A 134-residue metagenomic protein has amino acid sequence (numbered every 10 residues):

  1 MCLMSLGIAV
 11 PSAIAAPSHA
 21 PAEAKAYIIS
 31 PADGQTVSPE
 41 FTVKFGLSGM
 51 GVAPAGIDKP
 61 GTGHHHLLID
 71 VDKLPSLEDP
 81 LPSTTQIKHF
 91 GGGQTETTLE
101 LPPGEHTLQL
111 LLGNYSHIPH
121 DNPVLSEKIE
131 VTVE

Functional and structural regions predicted by a protein language model:
P17-S38: Short, compositionally biased P/S/T/A/G/V-rich stretches that sit at domain boundaries
Q35-M50: Contiguous beta-strand segments within globular domains
P39, G63, P102-G104: A glycine-anchored, Pro-Gly-centered beta-turn/N-cap motif
G46-I57, I118: Short amphipathic, basic-aromatic surface patches that mediate peripheral association with negatively charged
I57-H65, L125: Short coil-to-beta strand junction motifs in C2/discoidin
L74-S76, G113-V124: Short acidic/polar inter-strand loop motif in beta-rich domains
L81-H106, L111-N114: Short, solvent-exposed, Trp/other aromatic-anchored flexible loops in extracytoplasmic proteins
D121-E134: Short beta-strand elements
